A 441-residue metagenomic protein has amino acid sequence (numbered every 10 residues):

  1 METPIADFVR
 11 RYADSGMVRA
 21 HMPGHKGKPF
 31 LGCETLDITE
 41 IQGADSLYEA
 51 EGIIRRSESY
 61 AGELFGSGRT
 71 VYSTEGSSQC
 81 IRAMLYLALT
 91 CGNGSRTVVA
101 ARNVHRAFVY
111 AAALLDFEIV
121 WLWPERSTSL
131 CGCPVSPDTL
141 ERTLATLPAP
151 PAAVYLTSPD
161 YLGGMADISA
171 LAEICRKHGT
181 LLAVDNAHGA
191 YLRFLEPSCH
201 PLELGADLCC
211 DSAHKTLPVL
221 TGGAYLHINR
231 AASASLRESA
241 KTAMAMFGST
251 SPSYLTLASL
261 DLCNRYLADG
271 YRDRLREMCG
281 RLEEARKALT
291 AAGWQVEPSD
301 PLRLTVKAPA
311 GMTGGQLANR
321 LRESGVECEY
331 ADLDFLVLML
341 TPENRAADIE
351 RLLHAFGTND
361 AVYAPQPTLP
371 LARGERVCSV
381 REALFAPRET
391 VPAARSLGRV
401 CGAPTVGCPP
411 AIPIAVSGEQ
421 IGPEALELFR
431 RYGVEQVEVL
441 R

Functional and structural regions predicted by a protein language model:
M1-G52, T180: N-terminal "arm"/small-domain region of PLP-dependent enzymes with the aminotransferase-like
E2-R10, G76-Q295, A308: Conserved PLP-enzyme active-site core in the AAT-like
E34-Q79, N103: Conserved N-terminal alpha-helix of the aminotransferase class I/II PLP-enzyme fold
A44, V71-S73, V154-T157, V337-T341: Short glycine-rich or small-residue beta-strand-to-loop segments that form or flank ligand, phosphate, metal/Fe-S
G68-T70, S95-V98, I414: Short active-site oxyanion
Y72, W121-W123, D211, Y330 (+1 more regions): Structural signal for conserved beta-strand scaffold positions within catalytic alpha/beta enzyme cores
D116, V434-R441: Short, compositionally biased
K287-S417, P423-V434: Conserved C-terminal alpha-helix-loop-beta "cap" of PLP-dependent enzymes that closes/shapes the active-site mouth
